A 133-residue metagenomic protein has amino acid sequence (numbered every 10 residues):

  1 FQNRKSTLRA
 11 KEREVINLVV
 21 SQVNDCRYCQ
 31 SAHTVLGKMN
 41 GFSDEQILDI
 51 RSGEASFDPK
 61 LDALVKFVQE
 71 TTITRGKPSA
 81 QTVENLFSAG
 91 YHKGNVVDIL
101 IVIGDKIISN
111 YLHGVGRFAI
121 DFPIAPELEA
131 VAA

Functional and structural regions predicted by a protein language model:
F1-A133: Hydrophobic alpha-helical segments
